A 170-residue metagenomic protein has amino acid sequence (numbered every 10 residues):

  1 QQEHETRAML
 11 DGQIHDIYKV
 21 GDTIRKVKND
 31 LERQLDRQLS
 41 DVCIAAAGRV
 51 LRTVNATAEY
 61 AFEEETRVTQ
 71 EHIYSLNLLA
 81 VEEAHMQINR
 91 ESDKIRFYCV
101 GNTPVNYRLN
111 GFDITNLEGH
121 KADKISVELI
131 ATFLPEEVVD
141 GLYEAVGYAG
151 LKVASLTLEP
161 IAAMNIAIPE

Functional and structural regions predicted by a protein language model:
Q1-D41, A46-E170: Nucleotide/phosphate-binding catalytic cleft detector across ATP-hydrolyzing and phosphate-transferring enzymes
